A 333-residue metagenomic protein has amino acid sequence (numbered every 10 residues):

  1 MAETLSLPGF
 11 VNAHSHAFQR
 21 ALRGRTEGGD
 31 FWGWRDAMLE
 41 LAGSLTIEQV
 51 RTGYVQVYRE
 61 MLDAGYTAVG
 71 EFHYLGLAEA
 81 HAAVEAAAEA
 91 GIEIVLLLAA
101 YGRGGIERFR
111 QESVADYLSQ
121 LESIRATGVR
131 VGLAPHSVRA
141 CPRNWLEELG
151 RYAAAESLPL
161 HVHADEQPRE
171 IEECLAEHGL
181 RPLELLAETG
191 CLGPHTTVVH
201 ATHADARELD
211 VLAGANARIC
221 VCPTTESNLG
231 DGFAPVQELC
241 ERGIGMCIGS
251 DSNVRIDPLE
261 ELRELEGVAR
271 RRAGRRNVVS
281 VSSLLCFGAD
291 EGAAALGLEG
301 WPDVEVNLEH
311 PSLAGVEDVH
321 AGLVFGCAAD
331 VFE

Functional and structural regions predicted by a protein language model:
M1-L7: Histidine-rich, glycine-flanked metal-binding segment
P8-R20, P159-P168: Histidine-centered catalytic micro-motifs
A21-G53, Y101-A115, Q167-G193, A215-R218 (+1 more regions): Active-site gating loops and adjacent loop-to-helix segments of metal-dependent hydrolytic enzymes
R23-E93, A115-A126: Alpha-helical scaffold segments that flank or form the walls of functional sites
A78-A201: Metal-coordinating catalytic core of metallo-dependent amide/deamination hydrolases
G91-E93, Y152-P159, C191-P194, V211-C220 (+2 more regions): Glycine-enriched alpha-helix->loop->beta-strand junction motifs that scaffold or abut catalytic
E188-H195, Q237-N307, C327-A329: His/Asp/Glu-enriched, well-ordered alpha-helical/loop segment that forms or immediately abuts the divalent-metal
P302-E333: C-terminal cap of metal-dependent C-N hydrolases
